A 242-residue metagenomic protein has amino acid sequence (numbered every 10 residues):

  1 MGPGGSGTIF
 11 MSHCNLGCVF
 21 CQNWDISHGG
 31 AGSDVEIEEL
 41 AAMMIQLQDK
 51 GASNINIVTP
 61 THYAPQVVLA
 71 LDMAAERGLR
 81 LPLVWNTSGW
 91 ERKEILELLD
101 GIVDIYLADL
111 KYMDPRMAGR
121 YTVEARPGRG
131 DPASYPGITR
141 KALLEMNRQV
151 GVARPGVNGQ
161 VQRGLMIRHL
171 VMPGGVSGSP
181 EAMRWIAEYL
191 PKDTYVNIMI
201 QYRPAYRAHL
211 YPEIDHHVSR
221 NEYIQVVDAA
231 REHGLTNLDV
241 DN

Functional and structural regions predicted by a protein language model:
M1-G101, I105, P115: Conserved Radical SAM active-site core
G7, I55, L83-W85, Y106-A108 (+3 more regions): Hydrophobic faces of well-ordered beta-strands that scaffold small-molecule active sites in alpha/beta enzyme cores
I26-E39, T59-L69, A74-A75, W90-R92 (+3 more regions): Conserved non-cysteine loop/helix-boundary elements of the Radical SAM core domain that shape
P60-H62, S88-W90, K111, L170-M172 (+1 more regions): Active-site beta-loop-alpha junctions enriched in small/polar residues
G78, D100-G101, G137-K141, Q160-G164: Short gly/pro-enriched beta-turn/loop segments at secondary-structure junctions
D100-P115, Y195-Y202: Non-cysteine beta-strand/loop elements that form the S-adenosyl-L-methionine
Y112-G130, Q160-L170: Short, flexible active-site loops
N147-N242: Auxiliary Fe-S-binding modules of radical SAM enzymes
